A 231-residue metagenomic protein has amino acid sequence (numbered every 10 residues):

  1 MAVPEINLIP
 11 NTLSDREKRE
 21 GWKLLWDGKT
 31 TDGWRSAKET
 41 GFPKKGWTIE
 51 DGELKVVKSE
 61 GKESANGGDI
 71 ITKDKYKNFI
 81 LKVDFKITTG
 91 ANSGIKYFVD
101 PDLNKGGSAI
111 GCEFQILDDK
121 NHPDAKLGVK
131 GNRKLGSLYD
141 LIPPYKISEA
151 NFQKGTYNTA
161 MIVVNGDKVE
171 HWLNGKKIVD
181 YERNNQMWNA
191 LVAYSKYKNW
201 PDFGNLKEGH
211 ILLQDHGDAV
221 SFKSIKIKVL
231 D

Functional and structural regions predicted by a protein language model:
A2-D231: Carbohydrate-interacting regions of secretory-pathway proteins
